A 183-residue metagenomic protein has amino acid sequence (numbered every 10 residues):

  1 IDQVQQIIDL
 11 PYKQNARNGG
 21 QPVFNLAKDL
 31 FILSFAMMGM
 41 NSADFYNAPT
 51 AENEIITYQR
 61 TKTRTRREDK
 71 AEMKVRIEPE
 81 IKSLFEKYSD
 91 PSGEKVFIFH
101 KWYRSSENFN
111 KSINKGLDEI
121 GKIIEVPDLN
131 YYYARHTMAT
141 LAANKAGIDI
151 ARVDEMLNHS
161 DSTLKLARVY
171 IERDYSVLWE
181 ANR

Functional and structural regions predicted by a protein language model:
I1-S42, Y46: Basic, Lys/Arg- and aromatic-enriched nucleic-acid-binding interface segment
I1-V4, E78-V126: Active-site/catalytic core of tyrosine-dependent DNA strand-transfer enzymes
V4, F24-K28, N110, N114 (+1 more regions): Short, leucine-enriched amphipathic alpha-helices that occur as contiguous helical runs
A16-Q21, T61-K74, H100-F109, V126-N130 (+1 more regions): Short, contiguous acidic/charged loop-to-helix segments that flank catalytic cores in large enzymes
I32, A36, M40-A43, S112 (+1 more regions): C-terminal catalytic core of tyrosine-transesterase DNA break-rejoin enzymes
M37, Y46-E86: Conserved tyrosine-mediated DNA breakage-rejoining catalytic core shared by Y-recombinases
T50-T57, P127-D128, G147-V169: Short, polar N-cap/turn motifs at the start of nucleic acid-interacting alpha helices
R60-T65, L157-R183: Catalytic-site neighborhood detector that most strongly recognizes the C-terminal catalytic loop/helix of tyrosine
